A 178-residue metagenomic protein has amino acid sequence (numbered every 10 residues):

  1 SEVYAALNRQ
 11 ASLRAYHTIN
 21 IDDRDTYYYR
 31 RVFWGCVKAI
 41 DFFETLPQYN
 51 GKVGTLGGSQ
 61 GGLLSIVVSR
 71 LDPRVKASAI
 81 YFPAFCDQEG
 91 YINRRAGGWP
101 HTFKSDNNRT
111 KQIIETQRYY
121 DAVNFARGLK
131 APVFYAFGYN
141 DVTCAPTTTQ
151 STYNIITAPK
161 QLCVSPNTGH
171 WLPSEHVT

Functional and structural regions predicted by a protein language model:
S1-W34, G90-G97: Cap/lid segment of the alpha/beta-hydrolase catalytic domain
A15-S59: Gly/Ser-rich "nucleophile elbow"/oxyanion-hole loop immediately N-terminal to the catalytic nucleophile in hydrolases
G62, I66-T110, V164, L172-E175: Hydrolase active-site cap/lid region
N108, Q150-T178: C-terminal catalytic histidine-bearing segment of alpha/beta-hydrolase fold enzymes
T110-F125: Active-site nucleophile elbow and catalytic-triad environment of alpha/beta-hydrolase enzymes
L129, Y135-F137, D141: Short beta-strand/loop motif that positions the catalytic acidic residue of the alpha/beta-hydrolase fold
A131, A145-N154: Short alpha-helix in the alpha/beta-hydrolase fold that links the catalytic acid
Y139-C144, H170-W171: Acidic catalytic loop of the alpha/beta-hydrolase fold
